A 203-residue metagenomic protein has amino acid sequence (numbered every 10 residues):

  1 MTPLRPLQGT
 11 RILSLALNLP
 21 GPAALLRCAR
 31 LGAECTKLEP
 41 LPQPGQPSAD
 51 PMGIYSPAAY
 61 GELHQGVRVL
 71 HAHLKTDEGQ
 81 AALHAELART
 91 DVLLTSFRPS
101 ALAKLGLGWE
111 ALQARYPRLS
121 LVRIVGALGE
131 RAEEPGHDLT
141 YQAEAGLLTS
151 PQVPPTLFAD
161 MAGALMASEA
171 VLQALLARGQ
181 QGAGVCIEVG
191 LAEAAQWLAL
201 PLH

Functional and structural regions predicted by a protein language model:
M1-C186, L191, W197-P201: N-terminal helix-loop segment corresponding to the beta1-alpha1 unit of nucleotide/adenylate-binding folds
